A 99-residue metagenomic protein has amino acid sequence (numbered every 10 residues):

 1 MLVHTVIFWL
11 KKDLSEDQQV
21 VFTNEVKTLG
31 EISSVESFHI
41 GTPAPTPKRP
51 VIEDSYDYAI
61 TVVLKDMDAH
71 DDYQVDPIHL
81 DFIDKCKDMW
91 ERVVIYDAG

Functional and structural regions predicted by a protein language model:
M1-L2, G99: Absolute protein N-terminus
L2-I40: N-terminal first-folded block
V3-L10, P47-Q74: Short, well-ordered beta-strand segments in beta-rich or mixed alpha/beta enzyme and ligand-binding folds
E25-E36, V63-Y96: An amphipathic, aromatic/His-enriched active-site/gating alpha helix that lines ligand/cofactor pockets
G30-Y58, I95-A98: Short, glycine- and small/hydrophobic-rich beta-strand elements in well-ordered beta-sheets
